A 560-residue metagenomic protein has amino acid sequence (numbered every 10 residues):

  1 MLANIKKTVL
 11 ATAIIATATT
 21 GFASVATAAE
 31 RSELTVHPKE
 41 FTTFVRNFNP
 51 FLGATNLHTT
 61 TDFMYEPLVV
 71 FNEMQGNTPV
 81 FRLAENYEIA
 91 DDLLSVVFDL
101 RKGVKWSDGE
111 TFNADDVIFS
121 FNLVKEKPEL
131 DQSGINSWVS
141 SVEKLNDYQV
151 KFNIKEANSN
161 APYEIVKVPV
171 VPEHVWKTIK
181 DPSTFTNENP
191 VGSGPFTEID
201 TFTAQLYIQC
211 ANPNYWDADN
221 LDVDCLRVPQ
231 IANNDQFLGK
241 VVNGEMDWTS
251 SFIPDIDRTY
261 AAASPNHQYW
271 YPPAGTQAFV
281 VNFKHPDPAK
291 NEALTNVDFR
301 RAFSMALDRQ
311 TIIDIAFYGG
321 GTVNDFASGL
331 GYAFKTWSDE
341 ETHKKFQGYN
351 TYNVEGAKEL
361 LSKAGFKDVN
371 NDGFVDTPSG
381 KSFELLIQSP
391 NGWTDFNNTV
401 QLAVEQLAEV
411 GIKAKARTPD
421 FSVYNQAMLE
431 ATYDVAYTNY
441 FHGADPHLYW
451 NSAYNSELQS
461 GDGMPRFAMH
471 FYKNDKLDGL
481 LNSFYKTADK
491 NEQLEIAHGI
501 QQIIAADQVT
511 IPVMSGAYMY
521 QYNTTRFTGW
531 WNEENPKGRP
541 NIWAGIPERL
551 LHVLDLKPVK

Functional and structural regions predicted by a protein language model:
M1-T27: Gram-negative bacterial Sec-dependent N-terminal signal peptides
A3, F71-M74, E88, V97 (+7 more regions): Extracytoplasmic/periplasmic ligand-capture domains
A26-L34: Cleaved targeting-peptide boundary
E33, L93-V97, Q149-K151, C225: Intrinsic-disorder/low-complexity, polar/charged segments enriched in Ser/Thr/Lys/Arg/Asp/Glu/Gln
H37-D91, N122, V191: N-terminal lobe/hinge region of extracytoplasmic solute-binding protein
V80, S133-N136, G320: Short, glycine-/polar-rich solvent-exposed loops and beta-turns at beta-strand/coil boundaries
E88, D99, S133-T178: Surface-exposed binding/hinge segments that line and control ligand-binding clefts or catalytic entry sites
V513: Active-site-proximal polar cores
